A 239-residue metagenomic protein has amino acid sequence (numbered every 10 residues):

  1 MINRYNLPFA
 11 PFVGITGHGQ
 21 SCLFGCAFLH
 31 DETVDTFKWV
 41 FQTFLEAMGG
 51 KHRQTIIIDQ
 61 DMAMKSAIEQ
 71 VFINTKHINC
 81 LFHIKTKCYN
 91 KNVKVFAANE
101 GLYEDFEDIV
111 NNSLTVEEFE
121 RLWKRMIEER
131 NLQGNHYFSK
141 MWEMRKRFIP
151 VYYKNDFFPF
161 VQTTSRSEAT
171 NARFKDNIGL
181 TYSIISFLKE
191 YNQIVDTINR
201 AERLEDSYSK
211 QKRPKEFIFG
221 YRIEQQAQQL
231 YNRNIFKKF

Functional and structural regions predicted by a protein language model:
M1-I2, G14-H18, F28-L29, D61-A63 (+3 more regions): Conserved beta-strand elements of beta-rich interaction domains across eukaryotes, especially beta-propellers
M1-L23, H30-V34, S66, F157-T163: An active-site-proximal beta-strand-loop segment
R4, C26-G49: Active-site beta-loop-alpha junctions of metal-dependent nucleic acid enzymes, especially the RNase H-like/DDE
N6-A10, F24-F28, F41-Q42, I68-V71 (+2 more regions): Short coil/turn segments at secondary-structure boundaries
I15-Q20, F44-H52, Q70-K76: Secondary-structure transition/capping motifs at alpha-helix termini and the adjoining loop/turn into the next element
T36-T43, A63, A67, K87: Alpha-helical scaffold elements adjacent to nucleotide-binding pockets in ATP/GTP-utilizing enzyme cores
R53-A63: Acidic/histidine-rich, metal-coordinating catalytic segments
Q54, E69, N74-I78, T86 (+1 more regions): Hydrophobic, aromatic-enriched, well-ordered structural segments
